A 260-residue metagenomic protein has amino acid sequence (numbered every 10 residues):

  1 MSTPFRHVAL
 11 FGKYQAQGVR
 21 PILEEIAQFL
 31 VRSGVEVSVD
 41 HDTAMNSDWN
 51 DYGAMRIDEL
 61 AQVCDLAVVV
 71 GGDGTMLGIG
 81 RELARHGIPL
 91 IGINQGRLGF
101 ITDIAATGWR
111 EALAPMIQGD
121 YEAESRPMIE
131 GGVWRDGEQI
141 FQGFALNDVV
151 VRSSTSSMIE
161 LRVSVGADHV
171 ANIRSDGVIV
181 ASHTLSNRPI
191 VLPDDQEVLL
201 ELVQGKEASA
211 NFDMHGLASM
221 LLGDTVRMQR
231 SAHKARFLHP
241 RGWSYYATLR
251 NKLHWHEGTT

Functional and structural regions predicted by a protein language model:
M1-L66, G78, T107-E122, V133-Q139 (+1 more regions): ATP/NTP phosphate-donor binding region
L10, V69, V180: Redox-cofactor binding/interface segments in oxidoreductases and associated redox assembly factors
Q15, D73-T75, G96-L98, L185: Short glycine-rich anion-binding loops that position phosphate/pyrophosphate groups of nucleotides and phosphorylated
V19-R20, G74-G80, A171-N172: Short glycine/serine/threonine-rich phosphate/pyrophosphate-binding segments that cradle anionic phosphate groups
L83-I93, F100: Gly/Ser-rich helix-loop-strand patches that form or flank binding pockets for ribonucleotide-derived cofactors
R97-G177: Catalytic core of DAGKc-family lipid kinases
V151, N187-T260: ATP/nucleoside-binding phosphotransfer catalytic cores, i.e., glycine-rich phosphate-binding loops
D176-S186: Pseudouridine synthase
